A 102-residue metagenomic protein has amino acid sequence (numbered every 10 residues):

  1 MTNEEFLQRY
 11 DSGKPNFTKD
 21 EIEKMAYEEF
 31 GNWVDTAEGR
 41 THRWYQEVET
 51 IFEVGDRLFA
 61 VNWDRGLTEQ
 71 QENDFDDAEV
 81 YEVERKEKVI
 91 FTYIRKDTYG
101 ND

Functional and structural regions predicted by a protein language model:
M1, R9, W33, Q71 (+2 more regions): Intrinsically disordered, low-complexity peptide-like regions
T2, T18, V61, R85-E87 (+1 more regions): Generic cytosolic/nucleocytoplasmic N-terminal low-complexity/intrinsically disordered segments
T2-A37: Negatively charged, low-complexity tracts enriched in Asp/Glu with abundant Ser/Thr
L7, N16, E72-N73, Y93: Short linear motifs centered on Gly/Pro in flexible linkers and helix caps
S12, R43, T68, K88-F91 (+1 more regions): Sequence-pattern detector for short linear motifs and compositional/periodic biases rather than a specific fold
V34-A78: Acidic, low-complexity, intrinsically disordered interaction modules
N73-D102: Mixed-charge, Lys/Arg-enriched low-complexity segments
